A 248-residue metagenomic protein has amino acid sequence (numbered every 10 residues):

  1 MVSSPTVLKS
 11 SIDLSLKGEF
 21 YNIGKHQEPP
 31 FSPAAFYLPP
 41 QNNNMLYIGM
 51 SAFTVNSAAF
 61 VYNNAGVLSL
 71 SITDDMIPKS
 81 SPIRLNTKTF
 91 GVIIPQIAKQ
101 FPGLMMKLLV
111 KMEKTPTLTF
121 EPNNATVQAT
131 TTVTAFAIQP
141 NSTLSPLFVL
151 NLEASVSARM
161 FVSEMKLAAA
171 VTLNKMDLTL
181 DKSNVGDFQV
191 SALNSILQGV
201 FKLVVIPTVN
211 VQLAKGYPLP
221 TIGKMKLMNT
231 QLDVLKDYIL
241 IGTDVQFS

Functional and structural regions predicted by a protein language model:
M1-S248: Extended, low-charge, aliphatic-rich alpha-helical segments
